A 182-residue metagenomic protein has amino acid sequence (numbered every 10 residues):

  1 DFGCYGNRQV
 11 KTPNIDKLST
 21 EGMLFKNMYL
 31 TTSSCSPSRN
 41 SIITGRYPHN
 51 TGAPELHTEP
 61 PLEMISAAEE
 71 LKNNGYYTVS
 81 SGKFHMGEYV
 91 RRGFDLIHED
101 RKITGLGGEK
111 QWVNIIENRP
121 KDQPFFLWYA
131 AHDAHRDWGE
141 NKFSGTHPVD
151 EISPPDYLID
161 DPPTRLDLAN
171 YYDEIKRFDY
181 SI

Functional and structural regions predicted by a protein language model:
D1-I182: Formylglycine-dependent sulfatase
